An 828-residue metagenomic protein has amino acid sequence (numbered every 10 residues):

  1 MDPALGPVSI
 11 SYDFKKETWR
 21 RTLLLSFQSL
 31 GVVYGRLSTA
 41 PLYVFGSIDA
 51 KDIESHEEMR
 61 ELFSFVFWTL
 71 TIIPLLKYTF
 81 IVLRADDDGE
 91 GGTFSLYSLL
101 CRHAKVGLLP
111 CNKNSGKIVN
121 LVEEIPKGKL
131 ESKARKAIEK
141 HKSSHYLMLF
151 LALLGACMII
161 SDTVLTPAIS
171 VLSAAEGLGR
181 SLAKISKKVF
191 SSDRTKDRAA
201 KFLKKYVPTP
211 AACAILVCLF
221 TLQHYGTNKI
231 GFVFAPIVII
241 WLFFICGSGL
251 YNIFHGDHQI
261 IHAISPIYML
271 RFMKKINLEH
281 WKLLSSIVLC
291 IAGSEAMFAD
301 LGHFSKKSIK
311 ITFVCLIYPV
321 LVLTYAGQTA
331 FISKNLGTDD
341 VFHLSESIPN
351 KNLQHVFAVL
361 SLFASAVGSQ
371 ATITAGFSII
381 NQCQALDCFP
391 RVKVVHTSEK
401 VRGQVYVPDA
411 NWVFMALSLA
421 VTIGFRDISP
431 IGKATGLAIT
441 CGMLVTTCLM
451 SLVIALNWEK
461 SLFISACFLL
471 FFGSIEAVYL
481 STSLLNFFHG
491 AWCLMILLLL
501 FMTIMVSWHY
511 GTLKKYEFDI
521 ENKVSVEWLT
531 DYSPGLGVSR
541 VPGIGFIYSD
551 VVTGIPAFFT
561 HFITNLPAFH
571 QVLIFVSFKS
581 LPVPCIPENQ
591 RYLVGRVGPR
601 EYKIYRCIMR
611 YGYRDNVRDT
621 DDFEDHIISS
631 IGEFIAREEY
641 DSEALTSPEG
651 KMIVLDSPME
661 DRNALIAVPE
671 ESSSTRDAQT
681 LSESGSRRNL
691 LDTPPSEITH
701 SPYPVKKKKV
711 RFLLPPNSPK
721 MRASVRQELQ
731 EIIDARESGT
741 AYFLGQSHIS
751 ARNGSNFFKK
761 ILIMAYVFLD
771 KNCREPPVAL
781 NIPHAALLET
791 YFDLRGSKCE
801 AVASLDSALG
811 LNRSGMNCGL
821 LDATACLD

Functional and structural regions predicted by a protein language model:
M1-E800: The structured alpha-helical core of multi-pass membrane proteins
D49, L809-L811: Juxtamembrane/membrane-water interface recognition
S804-S807, S814: Serine residues within intrinsically disordered or low-complexity segments
